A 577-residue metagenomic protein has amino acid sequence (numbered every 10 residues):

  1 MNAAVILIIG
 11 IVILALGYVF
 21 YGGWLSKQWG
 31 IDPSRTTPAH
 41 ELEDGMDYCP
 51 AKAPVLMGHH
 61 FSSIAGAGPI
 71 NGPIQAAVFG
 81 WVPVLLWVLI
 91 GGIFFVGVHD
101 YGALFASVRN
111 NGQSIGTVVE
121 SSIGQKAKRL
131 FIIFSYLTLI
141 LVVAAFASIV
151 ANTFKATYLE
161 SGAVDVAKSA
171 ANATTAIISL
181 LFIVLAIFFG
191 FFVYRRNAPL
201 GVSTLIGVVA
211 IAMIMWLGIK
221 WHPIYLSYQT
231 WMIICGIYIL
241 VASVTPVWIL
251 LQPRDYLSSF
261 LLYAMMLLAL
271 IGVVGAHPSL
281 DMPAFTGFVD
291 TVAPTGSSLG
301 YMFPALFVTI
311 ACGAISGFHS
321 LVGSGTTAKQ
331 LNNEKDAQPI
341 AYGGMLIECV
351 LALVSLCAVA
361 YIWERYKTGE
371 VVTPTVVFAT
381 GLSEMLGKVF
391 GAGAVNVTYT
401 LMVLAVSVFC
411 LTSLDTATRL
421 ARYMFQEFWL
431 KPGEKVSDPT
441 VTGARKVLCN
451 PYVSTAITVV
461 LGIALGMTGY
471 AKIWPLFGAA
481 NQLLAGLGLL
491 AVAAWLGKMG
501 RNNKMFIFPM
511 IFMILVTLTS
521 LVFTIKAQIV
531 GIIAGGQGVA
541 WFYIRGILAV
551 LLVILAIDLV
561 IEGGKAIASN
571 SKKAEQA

Functional and structural regions predicted by a protein language model:
N2-V19, A76-S107, G116, T174-F182 (+5 more regions): Extracellular loop-to-transmembrane helix junctions
A15-P38, H60, I90-G116, Y194 (+2 more regions): Juxtamembrane transmembrane-helix boundary signature
L16-I70, S259, Y301, A305 (+1 more regions): Membrane-interface "cap" regions at the ends of multi-pass membrane proteins
C49-N110, S121-Q125, T138, V142-Y158 (+4 more regions): Membrane-interface helix-loop-helix modules in multi-pass membrane proteins
A67-I74, G91-H99, A103, S107-N111 (+5 more regions): Membrane-helix boundary/coupling elements in multi-pass transport proteins
Q125-I140, G343-V350, G393-T398, E427-M467: Loop-to-transmembrane helix boundary motifs in multi-pass membrane proteins
Y194-R195, V209-I233, V241-S243, Y263-T291 (+3 more regions): Hydrophobic alpha-helical segments and their helix-loop junctions in multi-pass secondary transporters
V273-T291, L346-G381, T416: Extracellular/periplasmic helix-exit of transmembrane alpha-helices
